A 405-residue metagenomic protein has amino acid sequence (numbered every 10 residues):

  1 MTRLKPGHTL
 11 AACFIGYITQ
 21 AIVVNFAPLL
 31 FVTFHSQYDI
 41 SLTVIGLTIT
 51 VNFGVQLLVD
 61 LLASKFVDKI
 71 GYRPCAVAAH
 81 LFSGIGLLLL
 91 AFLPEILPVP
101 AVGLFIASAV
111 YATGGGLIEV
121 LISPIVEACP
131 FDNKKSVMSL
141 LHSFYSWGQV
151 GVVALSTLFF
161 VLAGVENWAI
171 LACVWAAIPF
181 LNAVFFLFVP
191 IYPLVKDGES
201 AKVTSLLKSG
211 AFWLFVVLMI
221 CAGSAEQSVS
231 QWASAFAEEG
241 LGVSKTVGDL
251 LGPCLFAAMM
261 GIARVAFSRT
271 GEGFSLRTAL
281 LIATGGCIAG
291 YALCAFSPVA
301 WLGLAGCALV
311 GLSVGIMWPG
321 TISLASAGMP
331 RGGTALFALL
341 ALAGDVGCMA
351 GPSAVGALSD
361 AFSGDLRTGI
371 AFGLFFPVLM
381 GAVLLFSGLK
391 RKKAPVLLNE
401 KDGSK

Functional and structural regions predicted by a protein language model:
H8-I40, S123, V229-S234, G351: Extracytoplasmic
A27-P28, S209-G261: Extracytoplasmic gate region of multi-pass secondary transporters
F34-H35, F66-V67, L158-G164, A237-E238 (+2 more regions): Interfacial helix-cap and linker-helix signal at transmembrane-aqueous boundaries of multi-pass secondary transporters
T50-K65, C254-A266: Central cavity-lining transmembrane alpha-helices of secondary-active solute carriers, predominantly the Major
R73-A76, L280: Primarily marks hydrophobic transmembrane alpha-helices of the MFS/SLC 12-helix fold
L81-P98, G286-P298: C-terminal ends and interior cores of transmembrane alpha-helices in multi-pass membrane transporters/permeases
L117-P130, I316-M329: Intracellular juxtamembrane helix-capping segments at the cytosolic ends of symmetry-related transmembrane helices
N133, L140-I191: Helix-loop-helix hairpin linking two adjacent transmembrane segments in secondary transporters
